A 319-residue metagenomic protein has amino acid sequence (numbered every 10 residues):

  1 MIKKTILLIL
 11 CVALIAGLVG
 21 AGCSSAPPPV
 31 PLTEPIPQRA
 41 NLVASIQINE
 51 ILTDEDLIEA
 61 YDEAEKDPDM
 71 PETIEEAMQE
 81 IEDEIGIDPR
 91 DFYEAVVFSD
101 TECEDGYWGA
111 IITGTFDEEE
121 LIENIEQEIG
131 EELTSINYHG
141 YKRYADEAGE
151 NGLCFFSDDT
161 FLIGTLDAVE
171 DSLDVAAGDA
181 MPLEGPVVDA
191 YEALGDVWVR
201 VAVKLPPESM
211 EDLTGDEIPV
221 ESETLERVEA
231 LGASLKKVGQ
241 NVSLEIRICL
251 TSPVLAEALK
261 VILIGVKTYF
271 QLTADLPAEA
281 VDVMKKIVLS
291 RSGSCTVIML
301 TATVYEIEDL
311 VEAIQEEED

Functional and structural regions predicted by a protein language model:
M1-P27: Secretory targeting signatures
A26-G130, T134, K237-N241, V288: Long, low-complexity, Ser/Thr/Gly/Pro-rich intrinsically disordered segments that act as flexible linkers and assembly
P27-P28, R200-A313: Leucine-rich, highly hydrophobic segment in Treponema pallidum outer-membrane-associated proteins
A44, N151-D167, G293-I298, T303 (+2 more regions): An acidic-aromatic pocket/loop used at catalytic or ligand-binding sites
S45, E55-P89, E132-N241, E245 (+2 more regions): An internal, short helix-loop-strand segment that often contains or flanks glycine-aspartate motifs
N49, T113-D117, D158-D159, L166-A168 (+2 more regions): Solvent-exposed coil/turn segments that connect beta secondary-structure elements in extracytoplasmic/periplasmic
P68, T115-F156, A256-S294: Short Gly/Thr-rich strand-loop-strand
A176-V188, G265-Q271, Q315-D319: Short amphipathic alpha-helical linker/capping segments at the junctions of internal repeats and modular domains
